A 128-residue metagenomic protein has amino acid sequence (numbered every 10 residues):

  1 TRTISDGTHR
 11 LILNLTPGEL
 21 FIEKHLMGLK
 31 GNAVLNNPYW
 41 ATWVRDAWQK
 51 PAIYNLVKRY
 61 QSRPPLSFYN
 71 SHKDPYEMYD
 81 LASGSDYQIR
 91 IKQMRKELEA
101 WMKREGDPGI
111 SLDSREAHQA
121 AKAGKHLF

Functional and structural regions predicted by a protein language model:
T1-S67: C-terminal cap/loop subdomain of S1 sulfatases and analogous C-terminal strand-loop tails that border
D46-L66, S71-F128: Long, internal low-complexity/basic segments
